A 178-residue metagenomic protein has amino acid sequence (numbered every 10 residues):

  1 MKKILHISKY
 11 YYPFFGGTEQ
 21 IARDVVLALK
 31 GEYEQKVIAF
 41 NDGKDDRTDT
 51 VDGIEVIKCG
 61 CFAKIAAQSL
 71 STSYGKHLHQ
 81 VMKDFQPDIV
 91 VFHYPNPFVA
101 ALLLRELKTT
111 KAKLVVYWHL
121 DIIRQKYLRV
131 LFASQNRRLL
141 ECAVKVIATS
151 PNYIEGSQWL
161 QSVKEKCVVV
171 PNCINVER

Functional and structural regions predicted by a protein language model:
M1-K44, D52-E55, T110-A112, E141-K145: N-terminal subdomain of nucleotide-sugar transferases
N41, N152, C173: Carbohydrate-associated surface elements
V51-H79, Y94, L128: A short, charged, and often flexible helix/loop element on the N-terminal side of the glycosyltransferase catalytic
G75, I89-K111, V116-W118, I123: An aromatic- and histidine-rich active-site surface loop
V81-D88: Glycine-rich phosphate-binding loop signature in dinucleotide/nucleotide-binding domains
F92, A148-T149: Short beta-strand scaffold positions
A112-K113, D121-C142, A148, E155 (+1 more regions): Nucleotide-sugar donor phosphate/pyrophosphate-binding loop at the beta->alpha transition of glycosyltransferases
Q158, C173-R178: Acidic anion/phosphate-binding donor-loop and adjacent secondary structure in glycosyltransferase catalytic cores
